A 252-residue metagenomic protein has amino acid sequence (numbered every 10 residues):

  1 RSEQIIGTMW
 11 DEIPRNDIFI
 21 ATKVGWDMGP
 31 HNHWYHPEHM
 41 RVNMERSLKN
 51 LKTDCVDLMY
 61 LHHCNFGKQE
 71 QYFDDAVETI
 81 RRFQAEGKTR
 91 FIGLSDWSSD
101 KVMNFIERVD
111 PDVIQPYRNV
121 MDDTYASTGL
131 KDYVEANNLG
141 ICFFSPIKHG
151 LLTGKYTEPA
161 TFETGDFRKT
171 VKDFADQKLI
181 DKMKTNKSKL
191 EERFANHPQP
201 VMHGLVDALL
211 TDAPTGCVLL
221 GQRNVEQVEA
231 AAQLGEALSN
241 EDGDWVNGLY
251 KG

Functional and structural regions predicted by a protein language model:
R1-I18: N-terminal binding-site loop/beta-alpha segment at the start of enzyme catalytic domains that lines or forms
G7, D11, R41, E45-L48 (+2 more regions): Solvent-exposed, non-membrane alpha-helical residues enriched in polar/charged side chains
M9, C64-G252: Beta/alpha (TIM)-barrel catalytic core signal, keyed to glycine-rich beta->alpha loops juxtaposed to Asp/Glu that bind
R15-I18, T22, D54-L58, R90-F91 (+1 more regions): Short acidic capping loops at alpha-helix termini that bridge into adjacent secondary structure
K23-G25, P146-I147: Active-site-proximal beta-strand/loop segments in catalytic clefts of secreted hydrolases
V24-R41, G67-Q71: Active-site mouth loops of central-metabolism enzymes
Y35-K52, W97-N104: Short, acidic/polar
L48-G67: Active-site groove signature of glycoside hydrolases
